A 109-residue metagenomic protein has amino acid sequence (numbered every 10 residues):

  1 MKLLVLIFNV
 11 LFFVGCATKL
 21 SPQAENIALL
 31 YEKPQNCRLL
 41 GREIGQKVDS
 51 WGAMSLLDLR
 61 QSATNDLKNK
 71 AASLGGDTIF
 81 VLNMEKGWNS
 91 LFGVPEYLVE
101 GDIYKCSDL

Functional and structural regions predicted by a protein language model:
M1-L4: Positively charged n-region of N-terminal signal peptides that target proteins for export
V10-E32: Bacterial Sec signal peptide processing site at the extreme N-terminus
A17-E25, S62-G75, K105-L109: C-terminal/domain-edge helix-coil "capping" segments
E25, I79, N83-G87, L109: Secreted/extracellular ectodomain signature
E25, L39-G41, G75-F80, P95-E100: Envelope-exposed proteins and targeting segments
E25-Q46: Post-signal peptide N-terminal segment of mature Sec-exported envelope proteins
N36, V48, L57-D58, W88-L109: Short acidic, glycine/proline-enriched helix-loop-strand junctions
E43-E85: Short, well-ordered alpha-helical segments
